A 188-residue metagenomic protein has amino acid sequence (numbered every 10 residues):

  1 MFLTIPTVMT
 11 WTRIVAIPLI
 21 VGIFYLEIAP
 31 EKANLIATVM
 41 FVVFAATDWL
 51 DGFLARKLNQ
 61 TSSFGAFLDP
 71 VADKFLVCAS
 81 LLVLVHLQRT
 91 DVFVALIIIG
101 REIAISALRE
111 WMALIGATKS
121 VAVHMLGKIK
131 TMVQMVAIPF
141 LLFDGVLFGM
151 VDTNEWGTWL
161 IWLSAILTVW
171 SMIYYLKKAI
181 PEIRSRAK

Functional and structural regions predicted by a protein language model:
M1-K188: Alpha-helical transmembrane bundles and membrane-interface segments of multipass inner-membrane proteins
